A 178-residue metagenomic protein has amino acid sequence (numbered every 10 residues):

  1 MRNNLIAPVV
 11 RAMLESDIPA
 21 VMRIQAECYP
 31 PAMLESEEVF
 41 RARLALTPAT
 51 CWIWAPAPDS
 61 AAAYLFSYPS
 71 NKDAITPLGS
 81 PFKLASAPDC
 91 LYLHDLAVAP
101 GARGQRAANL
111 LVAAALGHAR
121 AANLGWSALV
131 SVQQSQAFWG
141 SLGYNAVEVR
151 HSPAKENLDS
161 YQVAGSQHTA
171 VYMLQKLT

Functional and structural regions predicted by a protein language model:
A7-V21: A short beta-loop-alpha structural element at the N-terminal edge of CoA-dependent acyl/N-acetyltransferase catalytic
C28-A57, F66-K83: Active-site rim helix/loop that mediates acceptor-substrate recognition in acyltransferases
S60, Y64-A97, R103, R150-H168: Conserved acyl-donor/pantetheine-binding loop and adjacent beta-alpha core of acyl/acetyltransferases and related
V98, G104-G117: Conserved acetyl-CoA-binding loop-helix of GNAT-fold acetyltransferases
V112, Q133-A137, H151-L158: Short glycine/proline-centered loop/turn elements that form peptide/ligand docking sites
G117-V132: Conserved GNAT acetyl-CoA-binding A-motif
G140-R150: Conserved acetyl-CoA-binding loop of GNAT-fold acetyltransferases
